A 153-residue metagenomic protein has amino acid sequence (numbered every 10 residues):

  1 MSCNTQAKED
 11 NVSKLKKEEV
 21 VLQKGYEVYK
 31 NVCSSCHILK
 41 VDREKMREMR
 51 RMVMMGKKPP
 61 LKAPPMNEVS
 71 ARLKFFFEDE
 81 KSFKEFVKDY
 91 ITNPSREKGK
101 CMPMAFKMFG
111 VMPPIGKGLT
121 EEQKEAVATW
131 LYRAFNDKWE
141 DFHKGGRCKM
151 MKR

Functional and structural regions predicted by a protein language model:
M1-E19, W130-R153: Post-cleavage N-terminal segment of exported redox proteins
C3, C33-C36, C101, M112 (+1 more regions): Disulfide-bonded cysteines in secreted/extracellular proteins and peptides
Q6-V28, I38-M46: Electrostatic cytochrome c docking/interface patches
K14-L15, D42, M66-R72, M112 (+1 more regions): Mature soluble domains of exported/periplasmic/lumenal proteins and thiol-rich metal-chelating peptides
Y29-K40, V127, L131: The canonical Cys-X-X-Cys-His
M52-G118, L131-Y132: Extracytoplasmic electron-transfer domains, predominantly the class I c-type cytochrome c fold
